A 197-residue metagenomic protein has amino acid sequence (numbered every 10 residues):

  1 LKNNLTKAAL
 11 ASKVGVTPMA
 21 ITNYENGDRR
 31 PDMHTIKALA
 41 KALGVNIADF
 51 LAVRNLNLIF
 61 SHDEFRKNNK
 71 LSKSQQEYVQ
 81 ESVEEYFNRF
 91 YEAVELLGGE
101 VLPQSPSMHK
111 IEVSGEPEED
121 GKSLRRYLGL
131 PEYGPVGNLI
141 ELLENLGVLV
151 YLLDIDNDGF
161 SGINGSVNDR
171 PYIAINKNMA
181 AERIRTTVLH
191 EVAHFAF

Functional and structural regions predicted by a protein language model:
L1-F197: Short juxta-domain linker segments that transition from a proline/glycine-rich, charged coil into a short amphipathic
